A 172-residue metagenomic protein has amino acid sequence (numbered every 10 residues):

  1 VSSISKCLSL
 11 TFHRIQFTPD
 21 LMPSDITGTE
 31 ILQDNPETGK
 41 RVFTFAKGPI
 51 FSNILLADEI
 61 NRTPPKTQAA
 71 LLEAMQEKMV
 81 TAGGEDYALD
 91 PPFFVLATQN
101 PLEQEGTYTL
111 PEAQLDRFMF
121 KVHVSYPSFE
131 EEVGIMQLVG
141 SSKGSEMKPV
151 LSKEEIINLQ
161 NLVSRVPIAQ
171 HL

Functional and structural regions predicted by a protein language model:
V1-T18: Walker A/P-loop
R14-Q16, D25, A97: Conserved beta-strand scaffold in the Rossmann-like NAD(H)/NADP(H)-binding core of dehydrogenases/reductases
M22-T38: Conserved NTP-binding/hydrolysis module of P-loop NTPases
T27, V42, E154: Basic, low-complexity intrinsically disordered segments
Q33-T38, T63, T67, M75-L151 (+1 more regions): Canonical AAA+ ATPase core
D34-L56: Conserved alpha-helical scaffold flanking the Walker A/P-loop in AAA+ ATPase domains
D58-E59, A70: Walker B catalytic acidic pair
H171-L172: Long, well-ordered amphipathic alpha-helical subdomains in the mid-to-C-terminal portions of large enzyme subunits
